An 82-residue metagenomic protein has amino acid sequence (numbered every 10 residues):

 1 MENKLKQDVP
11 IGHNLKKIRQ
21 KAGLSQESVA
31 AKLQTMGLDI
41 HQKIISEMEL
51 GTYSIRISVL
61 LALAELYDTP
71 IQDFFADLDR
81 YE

Functional and structural regions predicted by a protein language model:
E2-L5, S28, E65, Q72-E82: Short, charged recognition helix plus adjacent turn of helix-turn-helix-like nucleic-acid-binding domains
H13-Q34: Short basic helix-loop element that most often maps to the first helix and adjoining turn of HTH DNA-binding modules
L15, Q26, Q42, I57-L60: Helix-turn-helix DNA-binding elements, focusing on the entry/boundary residues of the two helices that contact DNA
L15, V29-A30, I45-M48, F74: Conserved hydrophobic/aromatic packing and binding residues within compact polymer-binding modules
L33-Y53: Recognition helix of helix-turn-helix/homeodomain-like DNA-binding domains that insert into the DNA major groove
T52, R56-D73: DNA major-groove recognition helix of helix-turn-helix/homeodomain DNA-binding modules
